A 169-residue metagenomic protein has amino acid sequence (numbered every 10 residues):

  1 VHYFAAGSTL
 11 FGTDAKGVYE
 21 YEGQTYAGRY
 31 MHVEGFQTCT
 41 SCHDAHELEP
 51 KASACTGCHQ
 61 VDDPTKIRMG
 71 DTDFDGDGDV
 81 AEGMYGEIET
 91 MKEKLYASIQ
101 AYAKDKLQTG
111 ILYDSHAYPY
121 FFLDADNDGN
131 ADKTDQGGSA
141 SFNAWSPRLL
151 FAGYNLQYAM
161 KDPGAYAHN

Functional and structural regions predicted by a protein language model:
V1-N169: C-type cytochrome heme-c attachment and multiheme electron-transfer modules
